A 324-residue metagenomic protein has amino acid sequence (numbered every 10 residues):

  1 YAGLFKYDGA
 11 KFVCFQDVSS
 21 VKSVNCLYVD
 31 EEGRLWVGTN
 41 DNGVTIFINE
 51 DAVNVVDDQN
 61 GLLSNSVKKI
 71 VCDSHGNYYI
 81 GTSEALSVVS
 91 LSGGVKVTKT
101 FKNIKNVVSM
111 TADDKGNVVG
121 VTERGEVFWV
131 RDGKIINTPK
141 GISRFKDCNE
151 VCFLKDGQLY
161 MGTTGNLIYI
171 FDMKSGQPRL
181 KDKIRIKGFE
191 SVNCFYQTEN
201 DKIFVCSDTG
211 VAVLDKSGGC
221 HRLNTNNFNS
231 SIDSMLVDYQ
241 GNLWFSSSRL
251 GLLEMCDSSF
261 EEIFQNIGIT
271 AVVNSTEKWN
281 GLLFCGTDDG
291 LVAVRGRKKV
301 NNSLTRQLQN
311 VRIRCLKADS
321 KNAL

Functional and structural regions predicted by a protein language model:
Y1-L324: Carboxylate-rich, polar loop motifs that coordinate divalent cations or form catalytic acidic clusters
